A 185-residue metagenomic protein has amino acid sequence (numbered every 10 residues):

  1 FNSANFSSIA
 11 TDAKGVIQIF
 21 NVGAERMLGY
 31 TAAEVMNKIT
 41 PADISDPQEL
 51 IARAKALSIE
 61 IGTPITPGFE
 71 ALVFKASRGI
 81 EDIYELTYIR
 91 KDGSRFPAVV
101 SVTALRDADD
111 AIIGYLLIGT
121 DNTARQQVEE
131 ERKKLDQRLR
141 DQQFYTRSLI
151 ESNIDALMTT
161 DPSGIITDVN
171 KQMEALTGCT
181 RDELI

Functional and structural regions predicted by a protein language model:
F1-G15, V22-R26, R132-G164, K171 (+1 more regions): PAS/LOV and related PAS-like sensory modules
F6-S7, I83-E85, S101, D155: Short loop/turn microsegments at loop-to-beta-strand junctions
Q18, R26-L28, G79-D82, I89-F96 (+2 more regions): PAS-family sensory domains
A24-M36, P47-E49, K171-L184: PAS/PAS-like sensory domain cap-loop motif
A42-R90: Terminal output helix/cap of sensory domains in signal transduction proteins
V100-V102, L117-G119: Sensory-domain boundary capping and coupling elements
D107-A111, T120-Q143: PAS-associated C-terminal cap
